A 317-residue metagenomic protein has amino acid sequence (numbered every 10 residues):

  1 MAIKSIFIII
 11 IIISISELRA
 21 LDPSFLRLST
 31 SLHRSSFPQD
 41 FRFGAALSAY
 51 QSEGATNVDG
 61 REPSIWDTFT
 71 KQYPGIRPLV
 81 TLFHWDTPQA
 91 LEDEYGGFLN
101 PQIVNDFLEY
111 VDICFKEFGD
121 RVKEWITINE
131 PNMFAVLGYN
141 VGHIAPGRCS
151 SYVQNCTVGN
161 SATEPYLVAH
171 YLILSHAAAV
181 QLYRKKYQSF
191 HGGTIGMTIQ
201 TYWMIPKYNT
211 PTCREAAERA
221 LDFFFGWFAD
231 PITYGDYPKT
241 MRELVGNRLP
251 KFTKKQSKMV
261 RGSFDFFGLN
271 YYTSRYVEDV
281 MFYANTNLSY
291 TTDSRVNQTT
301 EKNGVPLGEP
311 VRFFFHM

Functional and structural regions predicted by a protein language model:
I3-S5, I15-M317: Active-site region of glycoside hydrolase catalytic domains
I9-I12: Compositionally biased low-complexity segments, especially N-terminal hydrophobic helices that form the hydrophobic
